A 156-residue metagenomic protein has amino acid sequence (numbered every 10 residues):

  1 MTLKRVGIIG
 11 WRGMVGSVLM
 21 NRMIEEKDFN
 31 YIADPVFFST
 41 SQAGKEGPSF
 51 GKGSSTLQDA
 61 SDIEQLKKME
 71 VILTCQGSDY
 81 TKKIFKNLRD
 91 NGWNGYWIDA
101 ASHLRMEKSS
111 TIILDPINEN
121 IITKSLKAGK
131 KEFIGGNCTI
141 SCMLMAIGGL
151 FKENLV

Functional and structural regions predicted by a protein language model:
M1-V156: N-terminal Rossmann-like NAD(P) cofactor-binding subdomain of oxidoreductases, focused on the glycine-rich
